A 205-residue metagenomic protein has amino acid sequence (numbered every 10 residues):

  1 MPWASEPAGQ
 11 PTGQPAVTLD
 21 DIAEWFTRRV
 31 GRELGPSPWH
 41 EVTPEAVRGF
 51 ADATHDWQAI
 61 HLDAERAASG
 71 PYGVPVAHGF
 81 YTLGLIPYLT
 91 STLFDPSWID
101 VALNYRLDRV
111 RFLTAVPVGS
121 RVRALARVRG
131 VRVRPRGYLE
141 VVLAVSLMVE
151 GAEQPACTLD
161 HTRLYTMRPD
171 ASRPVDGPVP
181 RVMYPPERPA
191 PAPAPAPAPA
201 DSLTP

Functional and structural regions predicted by a protein language model:
P2-P7, P11-N104, R168-P191, A198-P205: Hot-dog-fold acyl-thioester-processing enzymes
E33-S37, E41, R121-R123, E140 (+1 more regions): Intrinsic-disorder/low-complexity, polar/charged segments enriched in Ser/Thr/Lys/Arg/Asp/Glu/Gln
L62, W98, V122, Y138 (+3 more regions): Short linear functional motifs in flexible/disordered or boundary regions
L103-E150: Hydrophobic beta-sheet segments that form the core/acyl-binding groove of ACP/CoA-dependent acyl-chain-processing
V110, A126-R129, L164-R168, M183-P186: Short alpha-helical linear motifs
V142-E150, Q154-R173, G177-R181: Flexible glycine-rich active-site/ligand-binding loops centered on an Asp-His dyad
